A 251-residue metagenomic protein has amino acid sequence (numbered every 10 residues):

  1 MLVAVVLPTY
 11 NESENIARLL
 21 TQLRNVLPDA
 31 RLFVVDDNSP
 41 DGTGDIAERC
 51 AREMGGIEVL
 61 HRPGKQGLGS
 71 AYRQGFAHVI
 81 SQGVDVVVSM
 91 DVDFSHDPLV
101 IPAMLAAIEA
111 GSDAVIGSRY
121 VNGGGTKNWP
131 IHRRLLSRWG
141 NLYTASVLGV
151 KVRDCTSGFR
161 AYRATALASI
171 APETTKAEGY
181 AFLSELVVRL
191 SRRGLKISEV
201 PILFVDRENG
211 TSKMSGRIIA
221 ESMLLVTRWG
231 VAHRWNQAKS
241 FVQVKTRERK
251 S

Functional and structural regions predicted by a protein language model:
M1, G149, P172-S251: Hydrophobic helical membrane-anchoring modules
M1-Q22: N-proximal low-complexity "stem/linker" segments adjacent to membrane-targeting elements
E14-R18, D41-C50: Acidic helix N-cap motif at the loop->helix transition within catalytic regions of sugar-transfer enzymes
T21-A30: Short, acidic, metal-binding catalytic loop of nucleotide-sugar glycosyltransferases
D29-S39, L60-H61: Short beta-strand/loop segment that forms part of the nucleotide-sugar
D36-D45, F94: A conserved acidic beta->alpha catalytic loop
E58, R62-S81, P98-Y180, R207-S222: Acceptor/aglycone-binding surface of glycosyltransferases and processive sugar-polymer synthases
V84-D93: Short beta-strand-to-loop acidic/aromatic patch adjacent to the donor-nucleotide binding site
